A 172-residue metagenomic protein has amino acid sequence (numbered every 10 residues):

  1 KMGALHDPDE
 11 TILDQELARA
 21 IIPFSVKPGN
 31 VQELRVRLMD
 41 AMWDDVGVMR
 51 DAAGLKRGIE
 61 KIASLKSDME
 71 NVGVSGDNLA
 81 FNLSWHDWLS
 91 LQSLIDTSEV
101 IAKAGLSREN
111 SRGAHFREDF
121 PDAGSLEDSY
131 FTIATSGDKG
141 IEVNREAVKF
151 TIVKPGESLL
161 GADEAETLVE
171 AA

Functional and structural regions predicted by a protein language model:
K1-A172: Glycine- and aromatic-enriched mobile tails/lids
